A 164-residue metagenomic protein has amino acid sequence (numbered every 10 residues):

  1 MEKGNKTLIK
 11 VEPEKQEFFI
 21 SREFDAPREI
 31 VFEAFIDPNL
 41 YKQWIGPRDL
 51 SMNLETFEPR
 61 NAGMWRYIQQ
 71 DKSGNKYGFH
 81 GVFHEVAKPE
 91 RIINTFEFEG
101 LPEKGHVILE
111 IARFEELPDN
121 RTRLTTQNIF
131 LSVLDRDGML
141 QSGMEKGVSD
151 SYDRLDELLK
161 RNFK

Functional and structural regions predicted by a protein language model:
M1-K3, F130-K164: A conserved amphipathic terminal alpha-helix motif
M1-S51: Hydrophobic ligand-binding cavity/cleft-lining segments
K15-S21, M64, G78, R91 (+2 more regions): Intrinsic-disorder/low-complexity, polar/charged segments enriched in Ser/Thr/Lys/Arg/Asp/Glu/Gln
F19, N39-K76: Short beta-edge strand/loop motif at the mouth of beta-sheet-based domains
R22, L54-F57, F79-E85, F96 (+1 more regions): Hydrophobic/aromatic beta-strand elements that line small-molecule binding cavities or substrate pockets in beta-rich
R28-E29, E58-R60, H84-R91, R113-R123: A short, structured loop/turn motif at beta-sheet edges
V31, Y41, W65, F83 (+4 more regions): Hydrophobic pocket/interface hotspot
T95, E99-K146: Beta-strand/loop substructures that line and gate deep hydrophobic ligand-binding cavities in soluble
